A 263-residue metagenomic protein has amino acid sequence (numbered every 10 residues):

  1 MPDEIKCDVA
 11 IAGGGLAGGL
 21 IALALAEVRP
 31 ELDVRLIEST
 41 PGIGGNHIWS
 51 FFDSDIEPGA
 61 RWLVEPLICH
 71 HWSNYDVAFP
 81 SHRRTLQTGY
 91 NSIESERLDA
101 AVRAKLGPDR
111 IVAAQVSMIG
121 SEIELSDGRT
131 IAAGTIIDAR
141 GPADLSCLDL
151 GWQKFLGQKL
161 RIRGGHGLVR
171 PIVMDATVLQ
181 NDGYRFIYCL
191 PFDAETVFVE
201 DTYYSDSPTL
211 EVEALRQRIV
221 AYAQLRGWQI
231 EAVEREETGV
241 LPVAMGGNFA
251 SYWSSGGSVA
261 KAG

Functional and structural regions predicted by a protein language model:
P2-L36: N-terminal Rossmann-like FAD-binding beta1-loop-alpha1 element of flavoenzymes
D8-V9, T135, S258: Structural motif
A24, D109-V233, G247-S251: Predominantly flavin-linked oxidoreductase catalytic cores and closely associated redox partners
A24-V28, L32-S81, R97: N-terminal FAD cofactor-binding segment of flavoenzymes
A78-R83, F192-E195: Short acidic-glycine loop/turn motifs at beta-strand connectors
R84-A104, A139-R140, D206-A214: Short beta-strand to alpha-helix junction loop
N181-Y184, G239-K261: FAD-binding beta-loop-beta segment adjacent to the flavin cofactor pocket
